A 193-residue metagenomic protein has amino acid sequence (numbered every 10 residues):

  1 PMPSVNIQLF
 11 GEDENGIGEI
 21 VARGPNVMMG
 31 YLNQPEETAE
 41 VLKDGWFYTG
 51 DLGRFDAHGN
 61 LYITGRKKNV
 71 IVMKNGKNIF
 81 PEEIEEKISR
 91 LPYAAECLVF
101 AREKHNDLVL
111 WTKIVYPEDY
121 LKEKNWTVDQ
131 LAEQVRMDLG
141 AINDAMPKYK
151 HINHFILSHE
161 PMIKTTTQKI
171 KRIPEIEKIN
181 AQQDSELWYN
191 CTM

Functional and structural regions predicted by a protein language model:
P1-S4, F47: Short coil-to-beta-strand transition motifs
S4, Y93-E96, H151: Glycine-centered tight turns that cap/initiate beta-strands
G11, G24, M29-G30, L52-M146: AMP-binding/adenylate-forming catalytic core of the ANL superfamily
E37-T38: Short secondary-structure edge/capping micro-motifs at helix/strand boundaries
T49, K74, T165-T167: Ser/Thr-glycine-rich phosphate-binding loops at phosphate-binding pockets of nucleotides, nucleotide cofactors
L98, G140-M193: Conserved C-terminal "lid"/linker of ANL adenylate-forming enzymes
